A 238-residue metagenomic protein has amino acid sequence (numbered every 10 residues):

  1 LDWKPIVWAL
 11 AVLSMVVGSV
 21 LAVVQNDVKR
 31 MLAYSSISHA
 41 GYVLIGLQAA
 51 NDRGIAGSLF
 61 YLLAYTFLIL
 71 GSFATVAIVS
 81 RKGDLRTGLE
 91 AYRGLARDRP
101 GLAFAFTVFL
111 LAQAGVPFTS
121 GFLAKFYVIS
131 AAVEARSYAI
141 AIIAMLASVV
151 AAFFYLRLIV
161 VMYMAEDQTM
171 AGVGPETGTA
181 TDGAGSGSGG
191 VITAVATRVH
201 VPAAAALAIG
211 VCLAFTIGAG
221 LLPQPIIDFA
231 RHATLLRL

Functional and structural regions predicted by a protein language model:
L1-L238: Alpha-helical transmembrane segments of multi-pass membrane proteins predominantly involved in bioenergetics
